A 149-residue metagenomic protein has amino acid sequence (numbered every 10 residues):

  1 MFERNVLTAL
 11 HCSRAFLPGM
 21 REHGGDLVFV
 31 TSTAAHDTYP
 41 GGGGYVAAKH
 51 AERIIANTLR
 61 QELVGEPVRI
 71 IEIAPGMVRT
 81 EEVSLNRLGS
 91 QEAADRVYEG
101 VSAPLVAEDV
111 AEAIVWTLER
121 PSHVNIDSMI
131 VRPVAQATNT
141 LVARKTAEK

Functional and structural regions predicted by a protein language model:
S13, A48: Active-site helix of classical SDR
A15-G24: A short helix-coil junction within the Rossmann-fold of NAD(P)-dependent oxidoreductases
G19, D37, T58-V68: Active-site-adjacent segment of SDR/Rossmann-fold oxidoreductases
S32: Residue(s) in the substrate-gating loop at a strand-loop-helix junction that position the organic substrate next
Y39-G43: Active-site loop immediately N-terminal to the catalytic Tyr-X3-Lys motif of short-chain dehydrogenase/reductase
V68, A74-L88: Short beta-loop-alpha junction of Rossmann-like oxidoreductase domains
E72-I73, E92-T140, R144: C-terminal helical subdomain
